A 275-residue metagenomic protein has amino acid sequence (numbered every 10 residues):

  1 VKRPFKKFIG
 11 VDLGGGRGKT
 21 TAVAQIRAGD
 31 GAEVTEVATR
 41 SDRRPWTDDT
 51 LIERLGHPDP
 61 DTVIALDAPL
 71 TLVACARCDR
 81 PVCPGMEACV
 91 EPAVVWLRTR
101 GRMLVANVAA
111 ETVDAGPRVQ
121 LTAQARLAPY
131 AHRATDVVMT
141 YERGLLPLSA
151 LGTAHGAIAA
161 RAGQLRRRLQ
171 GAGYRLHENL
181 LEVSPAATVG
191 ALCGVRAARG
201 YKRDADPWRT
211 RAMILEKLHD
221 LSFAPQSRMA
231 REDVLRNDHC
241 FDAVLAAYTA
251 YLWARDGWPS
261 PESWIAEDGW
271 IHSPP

Functional and structural regions predicted by a protein language model:
K2-I9, L13-P275: RNase H-like (RuvC/DEDD) metal-dependent nuclease/polynucleotide-processing core
